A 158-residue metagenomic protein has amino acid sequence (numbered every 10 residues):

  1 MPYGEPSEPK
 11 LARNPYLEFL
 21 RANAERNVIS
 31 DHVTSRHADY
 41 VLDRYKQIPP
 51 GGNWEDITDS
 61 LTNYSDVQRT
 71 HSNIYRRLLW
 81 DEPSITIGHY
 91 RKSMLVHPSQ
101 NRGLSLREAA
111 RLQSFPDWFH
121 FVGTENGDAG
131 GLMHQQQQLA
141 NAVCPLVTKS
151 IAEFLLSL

Functional and structural regions predicted by a protein language model:
M1-L158: C-terminal target-recognition/interaction regions appended to catalytic cores
